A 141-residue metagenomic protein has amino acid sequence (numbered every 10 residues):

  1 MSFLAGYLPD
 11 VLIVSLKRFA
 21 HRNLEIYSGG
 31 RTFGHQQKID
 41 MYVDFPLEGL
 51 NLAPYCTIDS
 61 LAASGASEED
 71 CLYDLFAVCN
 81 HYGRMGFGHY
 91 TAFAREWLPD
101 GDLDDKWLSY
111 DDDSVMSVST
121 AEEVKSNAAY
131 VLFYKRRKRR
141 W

Functional and structural regions predicted by a protein language model:
M1-W141: Exposed substrate/partner-binding surface patches
